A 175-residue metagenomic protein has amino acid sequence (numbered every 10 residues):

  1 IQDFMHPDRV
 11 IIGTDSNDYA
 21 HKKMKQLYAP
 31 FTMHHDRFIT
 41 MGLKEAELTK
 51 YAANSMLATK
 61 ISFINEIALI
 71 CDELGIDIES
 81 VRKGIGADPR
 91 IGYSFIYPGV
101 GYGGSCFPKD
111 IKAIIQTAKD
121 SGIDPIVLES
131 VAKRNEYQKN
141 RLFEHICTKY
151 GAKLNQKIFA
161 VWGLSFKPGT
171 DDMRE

Functional and structural regions predicted by a protein language model:
I1-E175: Structural/interface elements that position substrates and couple domains in central-metabolism enzymes
